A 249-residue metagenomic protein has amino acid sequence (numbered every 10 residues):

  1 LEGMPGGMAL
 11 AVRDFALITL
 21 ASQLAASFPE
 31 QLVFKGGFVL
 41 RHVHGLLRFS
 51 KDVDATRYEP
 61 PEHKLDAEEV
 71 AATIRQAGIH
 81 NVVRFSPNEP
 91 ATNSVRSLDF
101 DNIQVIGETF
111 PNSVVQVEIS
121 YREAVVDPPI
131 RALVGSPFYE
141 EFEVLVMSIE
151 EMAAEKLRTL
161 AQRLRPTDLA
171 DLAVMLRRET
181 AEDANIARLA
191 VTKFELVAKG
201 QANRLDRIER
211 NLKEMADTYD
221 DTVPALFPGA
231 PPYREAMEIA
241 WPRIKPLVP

Functional and structural regions predicted by a protein language model:
L1-V33, H42-V53, R57-P249: Structured mid-to-C-terminal alpha-helical surface segments
G37: Active-site glycine-centered loops adjacent to acidic/histidine catalytic or metal-binding residues that shape
